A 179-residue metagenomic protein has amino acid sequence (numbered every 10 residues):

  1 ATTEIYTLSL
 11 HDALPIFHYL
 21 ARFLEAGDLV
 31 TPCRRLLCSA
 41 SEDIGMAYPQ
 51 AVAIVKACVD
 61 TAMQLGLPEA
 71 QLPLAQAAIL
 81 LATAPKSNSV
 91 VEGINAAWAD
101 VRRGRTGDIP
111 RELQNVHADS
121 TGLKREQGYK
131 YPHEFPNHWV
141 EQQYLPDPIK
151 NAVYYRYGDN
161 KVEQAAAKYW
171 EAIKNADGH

Functional and structural regions predicted by a protein language model:
A1-L14: Short, small-residue-biased leader/transition segments that mark boundaries at the very start of proteins
P15-N137, Y155-H179: Terminal-proximal interaction/regulatory segments of ATP-powered molecular machines
